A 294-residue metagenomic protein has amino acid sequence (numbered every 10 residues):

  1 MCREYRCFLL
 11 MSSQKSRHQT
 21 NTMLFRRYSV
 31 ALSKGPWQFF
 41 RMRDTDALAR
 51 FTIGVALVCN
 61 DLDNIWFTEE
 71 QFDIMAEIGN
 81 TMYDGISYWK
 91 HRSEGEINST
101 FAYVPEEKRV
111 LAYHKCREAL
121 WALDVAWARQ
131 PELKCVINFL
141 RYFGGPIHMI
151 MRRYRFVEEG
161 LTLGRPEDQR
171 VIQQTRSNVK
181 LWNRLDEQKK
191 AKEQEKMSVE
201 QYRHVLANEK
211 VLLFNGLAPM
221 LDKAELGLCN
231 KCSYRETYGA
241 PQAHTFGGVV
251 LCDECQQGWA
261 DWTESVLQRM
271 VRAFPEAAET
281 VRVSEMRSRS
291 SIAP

Functional and structural regions predicted by a protein language model:
M1-P294: Alpha-helical, largely C-terminal catalytic domains that coordinate divalent metal ions via clustered Asp/Glu/His
